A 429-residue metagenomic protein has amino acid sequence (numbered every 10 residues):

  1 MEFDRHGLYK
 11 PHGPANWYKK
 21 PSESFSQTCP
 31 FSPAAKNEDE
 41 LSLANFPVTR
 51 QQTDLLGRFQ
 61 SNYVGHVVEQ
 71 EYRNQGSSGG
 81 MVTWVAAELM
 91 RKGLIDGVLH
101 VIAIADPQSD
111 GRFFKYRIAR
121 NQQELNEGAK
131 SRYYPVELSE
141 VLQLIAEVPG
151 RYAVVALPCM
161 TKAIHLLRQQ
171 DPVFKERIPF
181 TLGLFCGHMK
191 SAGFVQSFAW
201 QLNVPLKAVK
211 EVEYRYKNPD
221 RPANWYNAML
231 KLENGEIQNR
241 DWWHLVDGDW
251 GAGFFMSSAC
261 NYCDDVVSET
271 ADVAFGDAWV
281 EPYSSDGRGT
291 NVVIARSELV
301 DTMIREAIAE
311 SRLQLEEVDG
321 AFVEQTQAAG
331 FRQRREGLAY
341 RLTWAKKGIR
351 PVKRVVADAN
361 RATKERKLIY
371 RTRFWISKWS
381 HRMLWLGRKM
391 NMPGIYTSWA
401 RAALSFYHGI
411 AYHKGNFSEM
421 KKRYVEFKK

Functional and structural regions predicted by a protein language model:
M1, E23-P33, L157-A163, F255-S268: Local cysteine-cluster metal-coordination motifs and their immediate loop/turn environment, predominantly Fe-S cluster
M1-H66, V280-Y283: Non-heme iron-sulfur electron-transfer modules
Y9-P11, A15-S24, P149-Y152, E176 (+2 more regions): Immediate flanking context of iron-sulfur cluster ligation sites
G76, M81-M90, L94-A146: Portal/gating segments that form or line small-molecule/metal binding sites
S77-V82, V154-I164, H188-K190: Gly/Ser/Thr-rich loops at beta-strand to alpha-helix junctions that form or flank small-molecule/cofactor-binding
I95-D96, K207-K429: Long, compositionally biased charged/polar accessory segments in the mid-to-C-terminal portions of proteins
Q170-G183: A short alpha->loop->secondary-structure connector
F185-S197, Y216-R221: Short, conserved secondary-structure transition motifs
